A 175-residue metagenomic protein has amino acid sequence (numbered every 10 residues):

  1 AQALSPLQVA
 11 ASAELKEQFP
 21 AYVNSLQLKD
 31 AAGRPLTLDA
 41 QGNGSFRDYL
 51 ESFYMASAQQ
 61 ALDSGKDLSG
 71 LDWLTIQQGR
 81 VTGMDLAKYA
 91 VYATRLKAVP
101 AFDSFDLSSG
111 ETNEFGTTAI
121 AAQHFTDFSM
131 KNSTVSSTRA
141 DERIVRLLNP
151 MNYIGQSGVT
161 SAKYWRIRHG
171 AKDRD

Functional and structural regions predicted by a protein language model:
A1, S161-K163: Serine-hydrolase-like catalytic core of hydrolytic proteins
Q2-Q156: Accessory cap/linker subdomain of secreted extracellular hydrolases
I167-H169: Short beta-strand/loop motif that positions the catalytic acidic residue of the alpha/beta-hydrolase fold
A171-D175: Acidic catalytic loop of the alpha/beta-hydrolase fold
